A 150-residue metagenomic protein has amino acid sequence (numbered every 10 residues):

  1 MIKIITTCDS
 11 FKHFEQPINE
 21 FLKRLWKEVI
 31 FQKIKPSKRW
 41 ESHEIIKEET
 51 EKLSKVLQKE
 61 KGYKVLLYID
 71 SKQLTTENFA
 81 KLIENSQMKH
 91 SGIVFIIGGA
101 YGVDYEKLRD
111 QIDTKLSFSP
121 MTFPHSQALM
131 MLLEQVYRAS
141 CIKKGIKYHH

Functional and structural regions predicted by a protein language model:
M1-W26: N-terminal beta1-alpha1 ligand-phosphate binding loop
I5, I30-Q32, L116: General small-molecule cofactor/ligand-binding pocket signal
P17-E20, N78-L82, R109-I112, M130-M131: Short, glycine/charged-enriched secondary-structure capping and boundary segments
R24-K27, Q87-K89, C141: Arginine/glycine-rich "motif VI" loop of SF2 helicases in the C-terminal RecA-like domain
W26, E60-K61, I112: Short, well-ordered alpha-helix to beta-strand connector turns
I30, I34-V94, G102: S-adenosyl-L-methionine/SAH cofactor-binding core of RNA-modifying enzymes
G98: Rossmann-fold NAD(P)-binding glycine/threonine-rich loop
K107-H150: Structured adenosyl-cofactor binding patch, chiefly the S-adenosyl-L-methionine
